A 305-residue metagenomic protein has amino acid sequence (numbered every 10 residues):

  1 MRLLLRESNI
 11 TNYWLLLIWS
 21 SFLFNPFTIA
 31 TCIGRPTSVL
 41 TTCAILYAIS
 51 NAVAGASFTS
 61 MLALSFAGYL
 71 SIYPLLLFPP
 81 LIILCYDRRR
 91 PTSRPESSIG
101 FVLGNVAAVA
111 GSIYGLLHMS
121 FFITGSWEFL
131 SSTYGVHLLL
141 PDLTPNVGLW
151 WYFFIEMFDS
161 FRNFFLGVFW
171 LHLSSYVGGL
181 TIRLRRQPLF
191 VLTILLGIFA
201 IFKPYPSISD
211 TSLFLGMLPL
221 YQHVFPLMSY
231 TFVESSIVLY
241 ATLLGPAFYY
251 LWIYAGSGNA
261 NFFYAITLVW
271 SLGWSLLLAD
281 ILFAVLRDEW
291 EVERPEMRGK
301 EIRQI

Functional and structural regions predicted by a protein language model:
M1-E128, L166-I305: Multi-pass membrane glycosyltransferase architecture that uses lipid-linked
L117-W151: Extracytoplasmic catalytic-loop and juxtamembrane helix elements of membrane-embedded, polyprenol/dolichol-linked
G135-L140, R162-F165, F199-F202: Active-site rim elements
N146-F154, F248-W252: Membrane-proximal N-terminal segments immediately preceding the first transmembrane helix
M157-F158: Membrane interfacial helix-start motif at the N-side
